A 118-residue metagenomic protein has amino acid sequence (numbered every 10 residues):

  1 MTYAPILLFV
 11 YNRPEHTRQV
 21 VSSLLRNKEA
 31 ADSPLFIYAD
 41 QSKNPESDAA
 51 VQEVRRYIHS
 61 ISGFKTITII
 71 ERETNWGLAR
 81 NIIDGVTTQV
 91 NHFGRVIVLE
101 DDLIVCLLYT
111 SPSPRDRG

Functional and structural regions predicted by a protein language model:
M1-V98, L103-S111: An acidic/histidine-cluster motif and surrounding catalytic segment that typifies divalent-metal-assisted enzyme active
P112-G118: Single conserved hydrophobic/aromatic residue that forms the stacking wall/gate of nucleotide- or nucleobase-binding
